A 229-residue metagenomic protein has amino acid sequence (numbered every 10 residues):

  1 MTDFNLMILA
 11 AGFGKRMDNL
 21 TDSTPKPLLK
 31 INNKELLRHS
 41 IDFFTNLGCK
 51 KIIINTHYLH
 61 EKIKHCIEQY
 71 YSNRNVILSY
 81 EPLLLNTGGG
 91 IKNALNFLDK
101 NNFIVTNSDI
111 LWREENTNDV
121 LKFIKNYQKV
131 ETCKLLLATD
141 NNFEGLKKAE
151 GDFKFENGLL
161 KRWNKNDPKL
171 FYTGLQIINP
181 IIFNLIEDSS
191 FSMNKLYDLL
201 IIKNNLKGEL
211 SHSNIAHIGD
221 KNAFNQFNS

Functional and structural regions predicted by a protein language model:
T2-I8, K34-N107, F155, L185-D188: Conserved N-terminal catalytic core of the sugar/cofactor nucleotidyltransferase
T2-N32, N46-L47: Glycine-rich N-terminal loop/short-helix segment of MobA-like nucleotidyltransferase
F13, S108-I110: Active-site metal-binding loops of divalent metal-dependent hydrolases
P27, N75-I77, N205-K207: Conserved beta-strand segments of alpha/beta enzyme cores
N32, Y58, P82, S213 (+1 more regions): Short beta->alpha linker loops
Y58, K134-E150: Short beta-strand-to-loop element that shapes/binds the nucleotide-sugar donor at the catalytic cleft/hinge
I104, L111, N116-Q128, N141-K147 (+1 more regions): Catalytic-core segments of class I nucleotidyltransferases/pyrophosphorylases that form NMP-activated intermediates
